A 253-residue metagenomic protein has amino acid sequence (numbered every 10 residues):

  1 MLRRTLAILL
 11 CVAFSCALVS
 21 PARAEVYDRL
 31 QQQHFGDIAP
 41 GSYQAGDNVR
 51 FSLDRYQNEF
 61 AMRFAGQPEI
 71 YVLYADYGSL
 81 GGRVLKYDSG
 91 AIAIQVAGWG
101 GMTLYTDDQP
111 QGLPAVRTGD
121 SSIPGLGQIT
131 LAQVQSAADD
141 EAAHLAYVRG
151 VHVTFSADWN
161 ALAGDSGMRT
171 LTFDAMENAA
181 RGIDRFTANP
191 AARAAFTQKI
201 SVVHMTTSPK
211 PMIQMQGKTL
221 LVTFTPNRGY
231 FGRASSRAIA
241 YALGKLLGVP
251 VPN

Functional and structural regions predicted by a protein language model:
M1-L9: Bacterial N-terminal signal peptides that target proteins for export
I8-A17: Bacterial N-terminal signal peptides
V19-A24: Sec/Tat signal peptide C-region and signal peptidase I cleavage site
E25-R117: N-terminal Sec/ER secretory leader and immediately downstream segment of secreted/extracellular precursors
Q33-I38, R50-D54, I94-W99, L131 (+4 more regions): Short, surface-exposed loop and linker segments with low hydrophobicity and enrichment for Pro/Ser/Thr
V72, L104-L131, T207, V222-P226 (+2 more regions): Lipid interaction determinants
V116-N160: Charged, amphipathic alpha-helical linkers/stalks
E141-N253: A eukaryote-biased signal for long
